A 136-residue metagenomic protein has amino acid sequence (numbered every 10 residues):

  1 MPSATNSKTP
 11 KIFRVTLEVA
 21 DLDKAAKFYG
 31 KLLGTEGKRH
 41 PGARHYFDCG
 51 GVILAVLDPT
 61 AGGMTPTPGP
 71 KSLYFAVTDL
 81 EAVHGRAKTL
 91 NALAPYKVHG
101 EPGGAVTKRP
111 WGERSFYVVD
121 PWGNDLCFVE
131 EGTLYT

Functional and structural regions predicted by a protein language model:
M1-A26, K71-L73, V129-T136: N-terminal beta-strand motif that seeds the catalytic metal site of vicinal oxygen chelate
T9, T16-L54, P59-T60: Core segments of cupin and vicinal oxygen chelate
I12, R44, E113-S115: Conserved positions at the start
L22, L73-D125: Vicinal oxygen chelate
F47-G51, V118-P121, E131: Active-site beta-strand termini and strand-to-loop segments that position acidic
A55-L57, Y117, L126-V129: Conserved beta-strand in the GNAT
L57-A61, K108-R109, E130-Y135: Acetyl-CoA-dependent GNAT
G63-T67, K71-V77: Helix-adjacent hinge/juxtasegments
